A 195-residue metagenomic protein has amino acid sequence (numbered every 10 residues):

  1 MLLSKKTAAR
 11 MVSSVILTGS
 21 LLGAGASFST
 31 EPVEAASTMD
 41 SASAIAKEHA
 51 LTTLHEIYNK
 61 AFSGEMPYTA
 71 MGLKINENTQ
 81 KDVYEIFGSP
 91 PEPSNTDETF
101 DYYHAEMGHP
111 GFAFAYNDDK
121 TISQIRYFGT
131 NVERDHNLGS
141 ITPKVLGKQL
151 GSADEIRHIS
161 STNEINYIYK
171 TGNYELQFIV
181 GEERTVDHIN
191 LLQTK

Functional and structural regions predicted by a protein language model:
M1-A35: Sec-dependent N-terminal signal peptides of Gram-positive bacterial secreted proteins and lipoproteins
A35, D40-E56, K60-F62, M66-T121 (+1 more regions): A cross-family detector of function-defining hotspots
